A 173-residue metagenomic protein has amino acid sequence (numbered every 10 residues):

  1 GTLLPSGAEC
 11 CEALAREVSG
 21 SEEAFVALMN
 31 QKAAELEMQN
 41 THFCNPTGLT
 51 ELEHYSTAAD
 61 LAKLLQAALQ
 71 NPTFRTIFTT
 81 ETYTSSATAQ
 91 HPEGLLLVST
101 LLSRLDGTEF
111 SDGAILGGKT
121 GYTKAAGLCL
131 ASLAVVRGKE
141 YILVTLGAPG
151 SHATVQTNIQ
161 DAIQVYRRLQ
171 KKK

Functional and structural regions predicted by a protein language model:
G1-L4, A27: Signal peptide-directed extracytoplasmic domains
L4-R16, C44: Substrate-binding clefts and substrate-entry loops adjacent to catalytic sites of polymer-processing enzymes acting on
G20-K173: Penicillin-recognizing serine hydrolase domain
